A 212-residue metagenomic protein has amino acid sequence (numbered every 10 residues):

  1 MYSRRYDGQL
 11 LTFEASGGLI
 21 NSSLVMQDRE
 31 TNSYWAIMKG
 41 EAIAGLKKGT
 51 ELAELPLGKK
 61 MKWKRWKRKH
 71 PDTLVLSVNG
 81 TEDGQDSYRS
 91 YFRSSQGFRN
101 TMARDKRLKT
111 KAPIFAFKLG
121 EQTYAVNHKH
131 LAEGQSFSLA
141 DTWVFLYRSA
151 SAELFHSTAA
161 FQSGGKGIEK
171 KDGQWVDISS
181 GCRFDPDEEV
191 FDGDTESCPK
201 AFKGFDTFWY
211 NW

Functional and structural regions predicted by a protein language model:
M1-W212: Mid-to-C-terminal functional-domain signal that highlights helix-capping/loop sites within ligand-binding modules
